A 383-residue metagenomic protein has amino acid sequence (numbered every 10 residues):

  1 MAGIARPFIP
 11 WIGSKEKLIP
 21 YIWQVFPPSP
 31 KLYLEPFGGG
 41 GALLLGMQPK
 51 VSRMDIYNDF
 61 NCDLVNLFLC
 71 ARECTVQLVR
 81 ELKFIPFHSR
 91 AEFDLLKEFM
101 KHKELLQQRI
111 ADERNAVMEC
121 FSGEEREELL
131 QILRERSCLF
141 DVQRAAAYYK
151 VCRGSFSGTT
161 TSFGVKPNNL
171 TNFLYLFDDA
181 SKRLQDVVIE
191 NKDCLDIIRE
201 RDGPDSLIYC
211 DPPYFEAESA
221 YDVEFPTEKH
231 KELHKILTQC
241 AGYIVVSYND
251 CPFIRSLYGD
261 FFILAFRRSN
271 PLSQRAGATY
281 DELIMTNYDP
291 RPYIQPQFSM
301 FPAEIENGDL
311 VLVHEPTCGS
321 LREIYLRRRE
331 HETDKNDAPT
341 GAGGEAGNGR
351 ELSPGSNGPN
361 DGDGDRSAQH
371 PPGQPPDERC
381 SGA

Functional and structural regions predicted by a protein language model:
M1-R53, F60, L195-S206, A217-D337 (+4 more regions): Class I S-adenosyl-L-methionine
A2-L18, P28, R72-E218, K235 (+10 more regions): SAM-dependent nucleic-acid methyltransferase catalytic core
K31-K97: SAM cofactor-binding core of SAM-dependent methyltransferases, primarily the Rossmann-like beta-alpha-beta module
L67-C70, T161, Y258, G277: Short aromatic-enriched loop/helix-cap "lid" or pocket-rim segments at secondary-structure transitions that line
P354: Short, conserved DNA-binding cores of transcription-related domains
